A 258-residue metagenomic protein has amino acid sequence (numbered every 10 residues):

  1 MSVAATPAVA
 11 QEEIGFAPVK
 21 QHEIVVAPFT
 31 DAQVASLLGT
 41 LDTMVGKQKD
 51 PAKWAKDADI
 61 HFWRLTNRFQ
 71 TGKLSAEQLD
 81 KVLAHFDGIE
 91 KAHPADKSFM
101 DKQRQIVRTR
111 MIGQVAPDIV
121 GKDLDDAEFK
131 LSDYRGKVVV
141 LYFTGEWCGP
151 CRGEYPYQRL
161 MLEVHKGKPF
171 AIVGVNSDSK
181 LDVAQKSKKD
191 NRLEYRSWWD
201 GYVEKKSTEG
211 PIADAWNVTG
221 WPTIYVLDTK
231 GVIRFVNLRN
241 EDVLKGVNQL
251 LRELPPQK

Functional and structural regions predicted by a protein language model:
T6-A10: Sec/Tat signal peptide C-region and signal peptidase I cleavage site
Q11-I24, A32, W54-Q70: Amphipathic alpha-helical repeat scaffolds of TPR domains
A27-D31, M44-K56, G72, D87-K102: Short solvent-exposed coil/turn linkers within tandem alpha-helical repeat scaffolds
F69-K122, S132-R135, K186-K189: N-proximal helix/coil linker or "cap" segments that precede and/or mark the start of modular domains
R135, F143-L160: Conserved redox-active cysteine motifs that mediate thiol-disulfide chemistry, especially di-cysteine Cys-X(1-2)-Cys
G136, N191-L193, Y202-Q249: Thiol/disulfide oxidoreductase modules built on the thioredoxin-like
V140-L141, I172: Hydrophobic beta-strand anchors of alpha/beta hydrolase catalytic cores
R152-L193, V203-A213: Structural microenvironment flanking redox-active thiols in thiol-disulfide oxidoreductases
